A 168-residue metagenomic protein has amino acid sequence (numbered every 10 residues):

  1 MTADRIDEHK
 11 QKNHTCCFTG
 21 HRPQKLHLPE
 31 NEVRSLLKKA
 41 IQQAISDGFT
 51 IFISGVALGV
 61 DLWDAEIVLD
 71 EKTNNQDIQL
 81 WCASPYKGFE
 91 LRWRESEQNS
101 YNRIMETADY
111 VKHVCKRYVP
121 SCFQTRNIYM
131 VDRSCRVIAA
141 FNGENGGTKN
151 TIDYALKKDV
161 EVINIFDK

Functional and structural regions predicted by a protein language model:
T2-K168: Acidic/glycine-enriched connector segments
